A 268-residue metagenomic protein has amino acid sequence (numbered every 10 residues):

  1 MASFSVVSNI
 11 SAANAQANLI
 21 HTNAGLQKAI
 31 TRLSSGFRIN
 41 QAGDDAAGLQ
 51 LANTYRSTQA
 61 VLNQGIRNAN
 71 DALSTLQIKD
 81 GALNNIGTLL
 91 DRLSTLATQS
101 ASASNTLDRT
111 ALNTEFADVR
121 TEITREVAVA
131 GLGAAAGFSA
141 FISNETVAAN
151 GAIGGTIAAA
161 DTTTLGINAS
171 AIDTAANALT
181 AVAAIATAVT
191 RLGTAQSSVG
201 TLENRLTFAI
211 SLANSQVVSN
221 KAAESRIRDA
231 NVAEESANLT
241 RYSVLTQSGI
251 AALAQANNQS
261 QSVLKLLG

Functional and structural regions predicted by a protein language model:
M1-A12, N18-I20, A24, R38-Q41 (+4 more regions): Amphipathic alpha-helical coiled-coil/heptad-repeat segments
